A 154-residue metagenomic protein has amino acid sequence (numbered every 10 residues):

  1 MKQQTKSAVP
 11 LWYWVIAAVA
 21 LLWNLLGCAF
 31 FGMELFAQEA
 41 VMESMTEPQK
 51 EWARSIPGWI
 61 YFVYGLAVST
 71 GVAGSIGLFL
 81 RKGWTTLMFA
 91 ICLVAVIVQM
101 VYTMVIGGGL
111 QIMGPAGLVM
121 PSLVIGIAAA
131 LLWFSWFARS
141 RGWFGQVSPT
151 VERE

Functional and structural regions predicted by a protein language model:
M1-E154: Topology signature of small-to-medium multi-pass alpha-helical membrane proteins
